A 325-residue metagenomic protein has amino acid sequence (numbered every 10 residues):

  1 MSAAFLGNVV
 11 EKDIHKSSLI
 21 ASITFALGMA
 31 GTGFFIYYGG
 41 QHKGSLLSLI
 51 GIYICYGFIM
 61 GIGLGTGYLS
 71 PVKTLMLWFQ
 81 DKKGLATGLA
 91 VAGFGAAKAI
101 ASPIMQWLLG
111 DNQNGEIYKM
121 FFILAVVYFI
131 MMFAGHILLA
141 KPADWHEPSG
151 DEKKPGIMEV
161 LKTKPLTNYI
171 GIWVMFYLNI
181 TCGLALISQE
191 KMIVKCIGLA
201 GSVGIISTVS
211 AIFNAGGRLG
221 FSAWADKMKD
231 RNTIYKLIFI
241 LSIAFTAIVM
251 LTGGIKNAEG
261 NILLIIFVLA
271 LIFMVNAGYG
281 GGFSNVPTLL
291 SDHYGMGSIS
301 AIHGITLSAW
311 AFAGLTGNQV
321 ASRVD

Functional and structural regions predicted by a protein language model:
S2-I14, R218-D230, D325: Helix-to-loop junctions at the C-terminal end of transmembrane segments in multipass secondary transporters
K16-G31, T233-V249: Structural signature of the two symmetry-related core transmembrane helices
G28, K43-T66, Y177, L263-G281: Hydrophobic core of transmembrane alpha-helices in multi-pass small-molecule transporters, especially MFS/SLC-type
G65-F79, A86-T87, G280-Y294: Intracellular juxtamembrane helix-capping segments at the cytosolic ends of symmetry-related transmembrane helices
L89, K98, Y279, S291-D325: A late C-terminal transmembrane helix in Major Facilitator Superfamily
F94-A143: Helix-loop-helix hairpin linking two adjacent transmembrane segments in secondary transporters
S102, P165-A223, F283, P287-L290 (+1 more regions): Extracytoplasmic gate region of multi-pass secondary transporters
A140-M158: Flexible cytoplasmic inter-helical loops of multi-pass small-molecule transporters
